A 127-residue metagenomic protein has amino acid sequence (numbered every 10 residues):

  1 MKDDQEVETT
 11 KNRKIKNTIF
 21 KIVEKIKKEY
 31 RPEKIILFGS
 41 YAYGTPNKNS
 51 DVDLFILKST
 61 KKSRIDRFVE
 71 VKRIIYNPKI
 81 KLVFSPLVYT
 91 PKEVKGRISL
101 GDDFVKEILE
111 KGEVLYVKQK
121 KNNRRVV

Functional and structural regions predicted by a protein language model:
M1-K34, Y43-K48, K58-V127: Catalytic core of pol beta-like nucleotidyltransferases
S40: Conserved H-loop
D53-L57: Short beta-strand->loop micro-motif that forms the acidic, two-metal-ion catalytic signature in nucleotide-processing
